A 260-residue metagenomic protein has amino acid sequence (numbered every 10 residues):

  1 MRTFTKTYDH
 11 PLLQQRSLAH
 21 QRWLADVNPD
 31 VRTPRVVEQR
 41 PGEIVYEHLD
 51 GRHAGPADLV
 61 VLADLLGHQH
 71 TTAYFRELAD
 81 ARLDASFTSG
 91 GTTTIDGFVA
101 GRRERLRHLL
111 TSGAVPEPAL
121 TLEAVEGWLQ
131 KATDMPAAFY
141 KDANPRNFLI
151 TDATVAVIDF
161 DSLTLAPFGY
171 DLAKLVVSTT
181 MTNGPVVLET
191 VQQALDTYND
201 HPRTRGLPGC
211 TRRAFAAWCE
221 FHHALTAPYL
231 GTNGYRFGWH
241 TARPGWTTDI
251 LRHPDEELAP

Functional and structural regions predicted by a protein language model:
M1, V125-Y170: Active-site acidic catalytic loop and adjacent metal/ATP-binding pocket of ATP-dependent phosphoryl transfer enzymes
R2-R40, I44-V45, D50-T72: A conserved alpha-helical element in kinase catalytic cores
A25-N28, H70-R82, T179, N183 (+2 more regions): A general structural signal marking secondary-structure boundaries and capping sites
P41-L59, T71, A100-H108, F221-T241: A glycine-centered beta->alpha junction motif in the catalytic cores of kinase/phosphotransferase enzymes
H53-P116, D134-P136, T164-L165: A cross-family kinase active-site recognition segment
E117-V125: Short proline/glycine- and basic residue-enriched helix-capping loop/turn segments at helix->loop/beta transitions
G169-G206, C219-W239: Active-site activation/catalytic loop segments of kinase-like enzymes and analogous catalytic loops in related
T247-P260: Regulatory N- and C-terminal appendages and interdomain linkers associated with kinase/kinase-like NTP transferase
